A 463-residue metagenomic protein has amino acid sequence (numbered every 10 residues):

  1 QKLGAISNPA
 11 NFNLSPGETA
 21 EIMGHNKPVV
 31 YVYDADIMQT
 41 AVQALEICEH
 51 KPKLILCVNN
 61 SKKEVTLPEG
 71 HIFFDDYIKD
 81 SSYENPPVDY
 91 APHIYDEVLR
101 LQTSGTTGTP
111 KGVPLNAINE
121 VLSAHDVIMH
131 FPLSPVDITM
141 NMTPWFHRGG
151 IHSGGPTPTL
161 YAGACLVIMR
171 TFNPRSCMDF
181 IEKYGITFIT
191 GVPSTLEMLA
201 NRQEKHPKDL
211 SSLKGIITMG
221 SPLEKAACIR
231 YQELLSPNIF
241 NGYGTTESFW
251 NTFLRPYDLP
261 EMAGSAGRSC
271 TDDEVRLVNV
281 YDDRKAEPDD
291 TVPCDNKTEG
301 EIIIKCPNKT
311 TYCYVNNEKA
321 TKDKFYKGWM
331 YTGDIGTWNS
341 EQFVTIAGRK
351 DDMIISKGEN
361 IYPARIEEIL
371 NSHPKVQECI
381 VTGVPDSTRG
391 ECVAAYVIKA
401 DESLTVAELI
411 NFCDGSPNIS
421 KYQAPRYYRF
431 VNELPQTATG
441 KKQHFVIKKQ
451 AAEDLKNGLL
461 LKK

Functional and structural regions predicted by a protein language model:
K2-D76, D401-E402: Structural core segment of the AMP-binding/adenylate-forming
L14, A20-G24, V29-I37, I189 (+6 more regions): AMP-binding/adenylate-forming catalytic core of the ANL superfamily
L14-I47, S123-M140, N173-T187: Conserved ATP-dependent adenylate/AMP-binding module captured primarily in the ANL superfamily
L56-C57, K62, I72, K79-Q102 (+2 more regions): Conserved pre-ATP/AMP-binding loop-to-beta segment of ANL
V58, N418-K442, G458-K463: AMP-binding/adenylate-forming catalytic domain of the ANL superfamily
I78, Y161, I186-G191, A200-M262 (+2 more regions): Gly/Ser/Thr-rich phosphate-binding loop
V121-I138, F146-F188, M198, R202-Q203: Conserved AMP-binding/adenylation subdomain of ANL enzymes
D272, D283-D323, I361: Conserved ATP/PPi-binding loop(s) of AMP-dependent carboxylate-activating enzymes
